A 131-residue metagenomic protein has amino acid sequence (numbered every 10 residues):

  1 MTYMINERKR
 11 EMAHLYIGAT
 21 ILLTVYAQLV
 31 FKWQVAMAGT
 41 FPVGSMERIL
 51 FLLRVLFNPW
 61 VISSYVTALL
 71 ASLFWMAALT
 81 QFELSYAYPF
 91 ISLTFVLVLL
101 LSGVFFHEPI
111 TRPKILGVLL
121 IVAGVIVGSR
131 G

Functional and structural regions predicted by a protein language model:
T2-A38: Glycine-/small-residue-enriched transmembrane alpha-helix faces in small-molecule transporters and effluxers
A13-A19, L50-L70: Loop-to-transmembrane-helix transition segments
A19, I62, V66, S92-L93 (+1 more regions): Hydrophobic residues within alpha-helical transmembrane segments of multi-pass solute transporters/permease subunits
I21, V25, L69, F95-V96 (+3 more regions): Hydrophobic/small/kink-forming positions within alpha-helical transmembrane segments of polytopic membrane proteins
Q34, A78, V104-F106: Hydrophobic/aromatic residues within transmembrane alpha-helices of multi-pass small-molecule transporters
S72-L93: Structural motif at transmembrane-helix junctions in multi-pass transporters
V96-K114: C-terminal transmembrane-helix exit sites in multi-pass transporters
P113-R130: Hydrophobic transmembrane alpha-helices of multi-pass small-molecule transport proteins
